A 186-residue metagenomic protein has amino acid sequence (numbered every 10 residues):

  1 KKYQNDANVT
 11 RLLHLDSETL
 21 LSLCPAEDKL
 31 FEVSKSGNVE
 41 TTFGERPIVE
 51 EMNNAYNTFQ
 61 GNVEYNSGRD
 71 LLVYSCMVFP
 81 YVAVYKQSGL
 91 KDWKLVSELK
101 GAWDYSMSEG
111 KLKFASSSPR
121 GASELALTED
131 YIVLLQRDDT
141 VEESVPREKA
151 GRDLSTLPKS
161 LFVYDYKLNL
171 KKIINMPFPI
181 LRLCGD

Functional and structural regions predicted by a protein language model:
K2-Q4, E40-T58, L90-S117, P177-P179: Surface-exposed loop and turn segments in beta-propeller and other repeat-based domains that flank or scaffold
N5-S17, A55-V63, R120-E124, F178-D186: Repeated scaffold domains used in trafficking and secretory/extracellular systems, primarily beta-propellers
D16-E18, G68-D70, S123, E129-I132: Short coil/turn segments that connect the beta-strands within blades of beta-propeller domains
L21-A26, N66, Y74-M77, L134-Q136: Conserved beta-strand positions in repeat-built beta-propeller and related beta-rich domains
P25-K29, F79-Y81, D139-E143: Short glycine/acidic-enriched loop and turn motifs that connect beta-strands
V33, K149-N169: Beta-propeller blade signature
L72-S75, K113, E148-L154: Short consensus segments that form the blades of beta-propeller domains, in both extracellular/periplasmic
L134-T156: Short, conserved, GDST-rich strand-edge loop motifs in beta-rich repeat architectures
